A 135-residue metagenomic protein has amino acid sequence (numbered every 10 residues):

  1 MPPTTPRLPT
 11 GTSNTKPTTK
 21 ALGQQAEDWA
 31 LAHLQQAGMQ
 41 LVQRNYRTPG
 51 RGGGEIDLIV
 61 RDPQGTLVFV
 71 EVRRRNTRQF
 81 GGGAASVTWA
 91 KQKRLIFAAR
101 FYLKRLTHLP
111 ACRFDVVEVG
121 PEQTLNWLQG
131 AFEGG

Functional and structural regions predicted by a protein language model:
M1-D28, A32: Interdomain/boundary linker segments immediately adjacent to catalytic/signaling cores
A32-Q36, P63-T66: Nucleotide and nucleotide-moiety/phosphate-recognizing core
Q36-R51: A short acidic/basic microdomain associated with nuclease active sites
V42, G54-I56, P110-C112: Short beta-strand or tight-loop elements that sit immediately N-terminal to catalytic metal-binding acidic residues
G54, T66-V68, D115, N126: Protein kinase-like catalytic core scaffold
I56-V60, Q64-R78, L95: Conserved catalytic cores of phosphodiester-cleaving nucleases, focusing on short active-site segments
N76-A98: Mg2+/Mn2+-dependent nuclease catalytic core
K104-G135: Domain-level recognition of nuclease-like catalytic cores that cleave nucleotide substrates
